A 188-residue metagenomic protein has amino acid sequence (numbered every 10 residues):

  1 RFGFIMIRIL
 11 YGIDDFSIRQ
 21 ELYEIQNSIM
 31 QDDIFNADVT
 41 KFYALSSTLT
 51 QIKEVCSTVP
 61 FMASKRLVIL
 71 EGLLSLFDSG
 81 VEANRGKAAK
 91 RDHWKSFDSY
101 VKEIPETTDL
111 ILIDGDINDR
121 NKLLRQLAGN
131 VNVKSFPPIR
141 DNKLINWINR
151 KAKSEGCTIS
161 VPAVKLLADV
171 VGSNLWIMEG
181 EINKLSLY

Functional and structural regions predicted by a protein language model:
F2-Y188: Conserved beta/loop motifs at nucleotide-recognition and modification sites
